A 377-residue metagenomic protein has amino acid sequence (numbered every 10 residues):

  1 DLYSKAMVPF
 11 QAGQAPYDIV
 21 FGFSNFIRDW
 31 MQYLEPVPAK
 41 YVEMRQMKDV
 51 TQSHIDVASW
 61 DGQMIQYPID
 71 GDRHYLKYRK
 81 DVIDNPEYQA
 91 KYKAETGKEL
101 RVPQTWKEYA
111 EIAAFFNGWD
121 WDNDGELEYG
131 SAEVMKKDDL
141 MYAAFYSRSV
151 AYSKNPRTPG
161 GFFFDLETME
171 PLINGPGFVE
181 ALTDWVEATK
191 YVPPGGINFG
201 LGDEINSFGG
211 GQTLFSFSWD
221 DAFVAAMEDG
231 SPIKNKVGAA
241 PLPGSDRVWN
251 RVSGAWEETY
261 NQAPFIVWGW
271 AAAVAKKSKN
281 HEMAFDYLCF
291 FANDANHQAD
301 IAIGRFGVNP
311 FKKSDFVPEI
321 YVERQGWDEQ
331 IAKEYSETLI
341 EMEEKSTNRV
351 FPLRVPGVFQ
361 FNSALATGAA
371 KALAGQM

Functional and structural regions predicted by a protein language model:
D1, A12-P16, K91-R101, E167-E170 (+3 more regions): A local structural motif
L2-P36, K48-Q66, L76, K107-G125 (+3 more regions): Pocket-flanking alpha-helical
D18-F21, L214-W219, G238: Paired acidic/hydrophobic, glycine-rich loop segments that form the ligand-binding mouth/hinge of periplasmic-binding
V20-Y78, D84, Q104, G238-L242 (+4 more regions): Hinge/lid segment of periplasmic solute-binding proteins
D61-D70, H74, K107-E170: Extracytoplasmic/periplasmic solute-binding protein
G62, V82, K190-P193, G230-K312: Extracytoplasmic/periplasmic substrate-recognition and gating elements
E108-F115, A144, A151-L201, A240-R247: Glycine-centered hinge/linker elements that transmit conformational signals in sensory and ligand-binding systems
E329-M377: C-terminal capping/gating helix-and-loop segments adjacent to ligand/active sites or protein-protein/ligand interfaces
